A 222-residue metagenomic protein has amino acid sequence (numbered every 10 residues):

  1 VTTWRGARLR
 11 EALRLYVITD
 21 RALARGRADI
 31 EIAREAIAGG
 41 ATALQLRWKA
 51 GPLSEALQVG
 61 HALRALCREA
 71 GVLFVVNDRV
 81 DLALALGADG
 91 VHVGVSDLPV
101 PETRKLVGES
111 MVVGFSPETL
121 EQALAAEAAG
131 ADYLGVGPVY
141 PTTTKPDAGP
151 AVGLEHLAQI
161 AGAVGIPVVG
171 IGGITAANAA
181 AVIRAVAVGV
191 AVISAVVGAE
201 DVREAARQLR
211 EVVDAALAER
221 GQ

Functional and structural regions predicted by a protein language model:
V1-D97, K105-D132, G149-V152, Q159-I166 (+3 more regions): Conserved N-terminal beta1-alpha1 strand-loop-helix module at the mouth
V136, V169-I174, V190-S194: Glycine-rich beta-strand-to-loop/alpha-helix junction loops that act as flexible
P138, V186: Short, small-residue-rich loop/turn micro-motifs
Y140-T142: A short, flexible beta-alpha/helix-coil linker loop
T144-P146: Glycine/threonine-rich flexible loop motifs
